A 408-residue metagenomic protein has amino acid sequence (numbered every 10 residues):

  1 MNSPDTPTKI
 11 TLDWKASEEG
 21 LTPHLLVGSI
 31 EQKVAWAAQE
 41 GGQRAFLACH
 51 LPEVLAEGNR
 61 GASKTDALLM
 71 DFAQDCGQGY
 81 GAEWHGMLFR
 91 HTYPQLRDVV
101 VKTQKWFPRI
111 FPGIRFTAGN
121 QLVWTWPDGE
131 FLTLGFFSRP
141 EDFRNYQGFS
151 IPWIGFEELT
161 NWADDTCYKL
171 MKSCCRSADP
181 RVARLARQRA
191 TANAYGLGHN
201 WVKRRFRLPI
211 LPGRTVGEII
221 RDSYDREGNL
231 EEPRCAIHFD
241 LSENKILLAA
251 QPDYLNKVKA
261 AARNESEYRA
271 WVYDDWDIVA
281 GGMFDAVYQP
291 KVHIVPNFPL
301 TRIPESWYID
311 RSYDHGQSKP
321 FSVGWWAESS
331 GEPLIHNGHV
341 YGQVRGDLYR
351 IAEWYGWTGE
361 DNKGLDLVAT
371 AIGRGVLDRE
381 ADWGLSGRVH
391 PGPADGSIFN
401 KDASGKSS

Functional and structural regions predicted by a protein language model:
M1-E53: Pre-P-loop entry segment of helicase/translocase ATPase cores
T65-G81: Walker A/P-loop NTP-binding motif
W84-Q95: Conserved RecA-like ASCE P-loop NTPase motor core of nucleic-acid helicases/translocases
Q95-P152: Inter-Walker segment of RecA-like/P-loop motor cores
E157-L159: Walker B catalytic acidic pair
N161-I246: ASCE P-loop NTPase helicase motor core
E243-H315: ATPase catalytic-site recognition across NTP-hydrolyzing enzymes
I335-S408: Mg2+-dependent endonuclease catalytic cores in nucleic-acid-processing enzymes, primarily RNase H-like
